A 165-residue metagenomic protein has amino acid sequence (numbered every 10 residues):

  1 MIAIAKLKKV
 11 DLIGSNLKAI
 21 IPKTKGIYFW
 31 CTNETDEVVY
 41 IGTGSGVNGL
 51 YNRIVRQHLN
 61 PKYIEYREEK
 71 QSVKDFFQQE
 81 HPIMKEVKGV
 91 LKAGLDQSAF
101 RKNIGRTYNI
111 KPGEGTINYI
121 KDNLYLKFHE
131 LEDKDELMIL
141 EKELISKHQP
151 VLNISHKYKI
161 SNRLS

Functional and structural regions predicted by a protein language model:
M1-A93, S98, L124, F128-S146 (+2 more regions): GIY-YIG nuclease catalytic motif and its immediate N-terminal context
Q97-Y125: Alpha-helix-centered segments that form part of catalytic cores
